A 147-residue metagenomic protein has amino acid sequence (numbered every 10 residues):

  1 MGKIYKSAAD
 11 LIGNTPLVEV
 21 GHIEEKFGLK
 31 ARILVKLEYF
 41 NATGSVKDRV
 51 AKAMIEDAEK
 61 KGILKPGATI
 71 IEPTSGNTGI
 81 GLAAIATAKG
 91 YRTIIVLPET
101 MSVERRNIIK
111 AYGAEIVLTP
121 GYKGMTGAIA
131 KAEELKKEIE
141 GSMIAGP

Functional and structural regions predicted by a protein language model:
M1-P147: PLP-dependent amino-acid enzyme catalytic core
